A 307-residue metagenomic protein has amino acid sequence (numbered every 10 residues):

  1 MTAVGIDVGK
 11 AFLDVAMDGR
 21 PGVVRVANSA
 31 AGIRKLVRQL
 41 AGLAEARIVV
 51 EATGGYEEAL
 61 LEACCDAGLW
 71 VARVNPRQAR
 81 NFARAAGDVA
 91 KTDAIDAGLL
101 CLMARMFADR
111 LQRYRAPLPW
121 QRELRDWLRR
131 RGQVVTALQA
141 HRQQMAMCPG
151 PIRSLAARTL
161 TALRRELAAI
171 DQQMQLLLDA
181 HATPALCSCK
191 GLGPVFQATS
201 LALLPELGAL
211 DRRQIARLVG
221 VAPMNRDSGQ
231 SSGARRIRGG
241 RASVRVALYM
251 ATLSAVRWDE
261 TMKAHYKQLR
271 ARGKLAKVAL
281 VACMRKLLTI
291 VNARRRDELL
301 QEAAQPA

Functional and structural regions predicted by a protein language model:
M1-R158, V256-R257, V278: Phosphate- and other anionic-substrate recognition elements at nucleic-acid/protein interfaces
L100, V134, L248, G273 (+1 more regions): A residue-level signal for conserved active-site and pocket-lining positions in enzyme catalytic cores
M103, R125, S200, A247-T252 (+2 more regions): Short alpha-helical scaffolding segments that buttress acidic/His motifs in well-ordered protein cores
F107-Q112, H141, P205-A209, A255-M262 (+1 more regions): Short helix-capping/linker segments at secondary-structure and domain boundaries
G132-V135, Q139, T161-A168, R285: Generic structural signal for well-ordered, non-transmembrane alpha-helical segments in soluble/cytosolic regions
R142-V195, L204, D259: Helix-hairpin-helix/helix-loop-helix acidic hairpins
P194, T199-R272, A276, E302: Phosphate-backbone recognition surface of nucleic-acid-processing proteins
A271-A307: Basic, amphipathic alpha-helical segments enriched in Lys/Arg and hydrophobic/aromatic residues
